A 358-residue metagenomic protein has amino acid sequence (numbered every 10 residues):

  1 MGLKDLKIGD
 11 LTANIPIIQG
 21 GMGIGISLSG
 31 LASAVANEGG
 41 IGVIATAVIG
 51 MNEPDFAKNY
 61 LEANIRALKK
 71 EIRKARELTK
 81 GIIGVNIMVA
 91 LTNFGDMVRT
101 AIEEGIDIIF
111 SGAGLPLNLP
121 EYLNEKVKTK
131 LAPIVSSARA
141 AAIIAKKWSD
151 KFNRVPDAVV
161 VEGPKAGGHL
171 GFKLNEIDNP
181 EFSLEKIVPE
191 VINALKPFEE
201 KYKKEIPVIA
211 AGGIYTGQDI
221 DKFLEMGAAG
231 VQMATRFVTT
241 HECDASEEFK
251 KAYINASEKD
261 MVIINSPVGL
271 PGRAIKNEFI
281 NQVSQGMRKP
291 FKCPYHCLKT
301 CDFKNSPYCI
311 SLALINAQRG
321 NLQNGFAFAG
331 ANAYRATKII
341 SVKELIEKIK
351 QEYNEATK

Functional and structural regions predicted by a protein language model:
M1-K201: Active-site entrance/lid segments in N-terminal catalytic domains of soluble metabolic enzymes
I18, A166-I209, Y215-K358: Conserved active-site-proximal phosphate/metal-binding subdomains
